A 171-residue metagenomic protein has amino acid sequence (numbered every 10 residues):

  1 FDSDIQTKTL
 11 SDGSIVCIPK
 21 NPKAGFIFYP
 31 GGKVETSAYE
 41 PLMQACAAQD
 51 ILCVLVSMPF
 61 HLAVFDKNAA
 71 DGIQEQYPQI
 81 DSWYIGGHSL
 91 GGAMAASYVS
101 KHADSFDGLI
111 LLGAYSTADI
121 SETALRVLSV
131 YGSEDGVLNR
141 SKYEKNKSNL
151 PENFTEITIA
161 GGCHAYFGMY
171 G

Functional and structural regions predicted by a protein language model:
K8-K23, I73-Q79: Short beta-strand-to-loop junctions in surface cap/lid or active-site-entrance loops
P22-G31: Short beta-strand element of the alpha/beta-hydrolase
L42, L138-S148: Short alpha-helix in the alpha/beta-hydrolase fold that links the catalytic acid
M43-A63: Conserved alpha/beta-hydrolase
G86-A95: Gly/Ala-rich beta-loop-alpha elbow adjacent to hydrolase catalytic centers
T123, S129-Y131, D135: Short beta-strand/loop motif that positions the catalytic acidic residue of the alpha/beta-hydrolase fold
L150-G171: Catalytic histidine neighborhood in serine/cysteine hydrolases with alpha/beta-hydrolase-type architecture
